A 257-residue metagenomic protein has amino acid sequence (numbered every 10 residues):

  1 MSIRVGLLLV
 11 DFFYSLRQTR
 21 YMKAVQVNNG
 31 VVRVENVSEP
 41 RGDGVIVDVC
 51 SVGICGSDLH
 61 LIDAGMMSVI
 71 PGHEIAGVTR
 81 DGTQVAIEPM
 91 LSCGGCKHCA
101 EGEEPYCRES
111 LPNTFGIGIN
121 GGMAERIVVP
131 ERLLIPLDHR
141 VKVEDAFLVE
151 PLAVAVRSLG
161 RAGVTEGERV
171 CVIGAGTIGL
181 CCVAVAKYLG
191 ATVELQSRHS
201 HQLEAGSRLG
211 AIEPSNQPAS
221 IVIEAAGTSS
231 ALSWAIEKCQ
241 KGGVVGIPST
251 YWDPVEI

Functional and structural regions predicted by a protein language model:
F13, S229-I257: Glycine-rich phosphate-binding loop and adjacent beta-alpha segment of Rossmann(oid) nucleotide-cofactor-binding
Y14-Q18: Short, positively charged and aromatic/hydrophobic N-terminal segments
A24-P40, G53-V78, E104-N120: N-terminal glycine-rich cofactor-binding segment
P40-V52, I62-A100, D138-V141: Glycine-rich beta-strand-centered segment in the early N-terminal region that forms part of a ligand/cofactor-binding
Q84, H139-N216: Mid-domain Rossmann-like dinucleotide-binding core that forms the NAD(H)/NADP(H) cofactor-binding site
C93-I173: NAD(P)H dinucleotide-binding glycine-rich loop of Rossmann-like/cofactor-binding domains, especially the beta1-alpha1
N216-V222: A short acidic, Gly/Pro-enriched loop at the edge of an enzyme's catalytic core that lines a small-molecule cofactor
